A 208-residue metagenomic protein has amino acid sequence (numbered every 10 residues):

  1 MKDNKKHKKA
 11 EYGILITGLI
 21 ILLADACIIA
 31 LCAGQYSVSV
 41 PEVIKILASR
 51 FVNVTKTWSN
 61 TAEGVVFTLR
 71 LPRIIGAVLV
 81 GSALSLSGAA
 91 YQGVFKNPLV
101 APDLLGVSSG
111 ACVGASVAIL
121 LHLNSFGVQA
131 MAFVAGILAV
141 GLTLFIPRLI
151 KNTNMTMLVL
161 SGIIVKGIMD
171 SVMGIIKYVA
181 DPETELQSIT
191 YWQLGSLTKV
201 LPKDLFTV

Functional and structural regions predicted by a protein language model:
M1-V208: Alpha-helical transmembrane segments in inner-membrane proteins
